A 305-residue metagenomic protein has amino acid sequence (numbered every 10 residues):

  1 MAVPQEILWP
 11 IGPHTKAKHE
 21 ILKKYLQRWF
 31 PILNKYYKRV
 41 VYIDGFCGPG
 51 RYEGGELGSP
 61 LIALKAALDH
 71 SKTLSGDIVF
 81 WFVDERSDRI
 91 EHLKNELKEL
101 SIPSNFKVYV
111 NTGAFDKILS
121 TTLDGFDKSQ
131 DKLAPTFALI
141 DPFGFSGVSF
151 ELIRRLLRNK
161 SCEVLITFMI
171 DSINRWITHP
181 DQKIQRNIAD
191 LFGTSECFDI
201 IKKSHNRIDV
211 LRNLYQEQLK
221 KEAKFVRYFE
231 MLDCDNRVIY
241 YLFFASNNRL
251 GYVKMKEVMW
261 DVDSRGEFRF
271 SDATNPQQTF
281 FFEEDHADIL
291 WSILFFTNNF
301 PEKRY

Functional and structural regions predicted by a protein language model:
M1-Y305: Class I S-adenosyl-L-methionine-dependent methyltransferase catalytic core
